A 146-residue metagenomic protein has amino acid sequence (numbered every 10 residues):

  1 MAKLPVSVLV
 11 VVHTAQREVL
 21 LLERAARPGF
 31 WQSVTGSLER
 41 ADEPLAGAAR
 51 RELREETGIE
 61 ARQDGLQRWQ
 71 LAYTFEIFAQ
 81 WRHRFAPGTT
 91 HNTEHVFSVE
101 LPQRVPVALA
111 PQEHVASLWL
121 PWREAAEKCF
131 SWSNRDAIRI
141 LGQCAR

Functional and structural regions predicted by a protein language model:
M1-V19, A41: Conserved N-terminal beta-strand and adjoining loop/helix that marks the start of the Nudix/MutT-like hydrolase domain
P5, S33, T90-E94: Short connector loops at helix/strand junctions that flank enzyme active sites, especially segments positioning acidic
L21-R24: Short, acidic/hydrophobic/Gly-rich beta-strand patch recurrent on exposed beta strands that often constitutes part
R27-F30: A conserved beta-turn-beta hairpin within the catalytic core of GNAT-like acetyltransferases that forms part
S33-Q70: The catalytic Nudix box helix
I59-V105: Active-site segment of metal-dependent pyrophosphate-handling enzymes, primarily the Nudix hydrolase catalytic core
H95-I138: NUDIX/MutT-family hydrolases
I140-A145: C-terminal alpha-helix
